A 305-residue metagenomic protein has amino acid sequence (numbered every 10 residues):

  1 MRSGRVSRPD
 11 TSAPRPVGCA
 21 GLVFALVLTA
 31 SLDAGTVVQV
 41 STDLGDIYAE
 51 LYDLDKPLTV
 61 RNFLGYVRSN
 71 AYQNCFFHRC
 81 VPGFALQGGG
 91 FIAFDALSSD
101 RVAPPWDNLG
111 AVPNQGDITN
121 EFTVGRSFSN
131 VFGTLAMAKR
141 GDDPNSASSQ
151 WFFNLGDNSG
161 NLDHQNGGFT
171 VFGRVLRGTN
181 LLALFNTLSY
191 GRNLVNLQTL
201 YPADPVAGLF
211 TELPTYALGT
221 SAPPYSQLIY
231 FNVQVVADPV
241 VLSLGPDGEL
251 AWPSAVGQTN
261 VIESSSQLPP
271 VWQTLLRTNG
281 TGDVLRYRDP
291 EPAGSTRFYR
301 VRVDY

Functional and structural regions predicted by a protein language model:
M1-P14: N-terminal secretory signal peptides that target proteins for export/translocation
S12-R15, A20, T119, V206 (+3 more regions): Intrinsically disordered, low-complexity regions of eukaryotic proteins
G18-T29: Bacterial N-terminal signal peptides
L32-V241, S295: Cross-family detector of peptidyl-prolyl cis-trans isomerase
V235-Y305: Short, composition-biased motifs enriched in small/polar/acidic residues
